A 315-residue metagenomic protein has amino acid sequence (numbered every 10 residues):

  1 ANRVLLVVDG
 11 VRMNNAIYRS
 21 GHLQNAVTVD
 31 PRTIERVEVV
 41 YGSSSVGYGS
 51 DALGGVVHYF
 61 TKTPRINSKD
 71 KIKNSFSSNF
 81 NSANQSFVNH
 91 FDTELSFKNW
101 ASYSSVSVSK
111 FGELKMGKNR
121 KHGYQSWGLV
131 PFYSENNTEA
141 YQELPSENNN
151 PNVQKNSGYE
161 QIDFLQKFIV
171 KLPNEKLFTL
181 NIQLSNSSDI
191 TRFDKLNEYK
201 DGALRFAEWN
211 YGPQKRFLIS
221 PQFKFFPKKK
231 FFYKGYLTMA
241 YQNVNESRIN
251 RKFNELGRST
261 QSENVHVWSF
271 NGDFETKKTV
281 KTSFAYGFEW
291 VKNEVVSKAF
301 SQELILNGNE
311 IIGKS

Functional and structural regions predicted by a protein language model:
A1-V7, L23-V27, V39, A52-S75 (+1 more regions): N-terminal periplasmic accessory domains that precede and gate Gram-negative outer-membrane beta-barrel machines
M13-G42: Short acidic/polar hinge/loop motifs at secondary-structure boundaries that mediate gating or recognition
Y18, L114-H122, E147-N148, F178-E198 (+3 more regions): Outer-membrane beta-barrel and related beta-rich outer-membrane complex signature in Gram-negative bacteria
F76-S82, L95, S104-K110, L180-L184 (+2 more regions): Transmembrane beta-barrel strands of outer-membrane/channel proteins
N84-F111, K121-D189, K215: Transmembrane beta-barrel wall of Gram-negative outer-membrane proteins
F97-W100, P173-E175, F226-K230, K277-K281: Outer-membrane beta-barrel channels and translocator barrels
K155-Q161, K171, E175-F232, N243-V265 (+1 more regions): Flexible loop and strand-edge segments within Gram-negative outer membrane beta-barrel domains
G212-R216, S259-S315: Outer-membrane beta-barrel transmembrane domain signature of Gram-negative proteins, especially the mid-to-C-terminal
